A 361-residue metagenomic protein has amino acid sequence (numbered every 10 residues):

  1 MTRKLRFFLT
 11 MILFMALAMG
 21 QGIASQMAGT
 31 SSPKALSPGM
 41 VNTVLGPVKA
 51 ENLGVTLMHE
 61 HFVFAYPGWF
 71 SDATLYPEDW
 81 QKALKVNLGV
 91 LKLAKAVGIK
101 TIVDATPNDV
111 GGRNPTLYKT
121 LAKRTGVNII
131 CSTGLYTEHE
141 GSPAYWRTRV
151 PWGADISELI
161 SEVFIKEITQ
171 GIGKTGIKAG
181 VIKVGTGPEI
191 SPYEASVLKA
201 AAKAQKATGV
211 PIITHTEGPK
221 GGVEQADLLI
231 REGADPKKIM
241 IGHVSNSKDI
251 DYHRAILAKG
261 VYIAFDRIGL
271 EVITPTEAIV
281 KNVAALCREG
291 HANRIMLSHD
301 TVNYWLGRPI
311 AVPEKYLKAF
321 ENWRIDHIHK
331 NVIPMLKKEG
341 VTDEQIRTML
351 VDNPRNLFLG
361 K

Functional and structural regions predicted by a protein language model:
R3-F7, I23-S25, A35-G46, W323-K361: Mid-to-C-terminal alpha-helical segments outside catalytic/metal-binding sites
L9-G20: Bacterial N-terminal signal peptides
S25-A144, I333, L357-K361: N-terminal hydrophobic targeting/anchoring segments and the immediately downstream early-domain regions of hydrolases
H59, I102, L135, Q205 (+4 more regions): Divalent metal-coordination and catalytic microenvironments
N108-D109, I241-S247, D266-E289: Active-site glycine- and acidic-residue-rich loops that bind and position anionic ligands or nucleotide-like cofactors
T120-K123, N128-I130, G134-K206, Y262 (+1 more regions): Active-site gating/metal-coordination segments in enzymes
G171-K248: Divalent metal-binding pocket/active-site signature
D266-R267, H291-K318: Short acidic/histidine-rich active-site segments
